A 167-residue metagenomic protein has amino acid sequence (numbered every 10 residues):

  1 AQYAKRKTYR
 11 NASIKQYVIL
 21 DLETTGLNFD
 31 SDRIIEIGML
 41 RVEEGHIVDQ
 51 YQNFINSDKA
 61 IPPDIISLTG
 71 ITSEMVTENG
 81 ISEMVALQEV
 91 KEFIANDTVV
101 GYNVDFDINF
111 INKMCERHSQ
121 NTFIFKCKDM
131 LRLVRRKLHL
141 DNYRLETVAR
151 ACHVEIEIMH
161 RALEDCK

Functional and structural regions predicted by a protein language model:
Q2-I124, H139-H160: Conserved non-catalytic scaffold segment of RNase H-like nuclease domains
N121-R135: Conserved beta-strand -> loop -> alpha-helix junction used to position metal-binding or nucleic-acid-contacting
R161-K167: Acidic, divalent-metal-coordinating active-site segment for phosphoryl/phosphodiester hydrolysis, typified by short
